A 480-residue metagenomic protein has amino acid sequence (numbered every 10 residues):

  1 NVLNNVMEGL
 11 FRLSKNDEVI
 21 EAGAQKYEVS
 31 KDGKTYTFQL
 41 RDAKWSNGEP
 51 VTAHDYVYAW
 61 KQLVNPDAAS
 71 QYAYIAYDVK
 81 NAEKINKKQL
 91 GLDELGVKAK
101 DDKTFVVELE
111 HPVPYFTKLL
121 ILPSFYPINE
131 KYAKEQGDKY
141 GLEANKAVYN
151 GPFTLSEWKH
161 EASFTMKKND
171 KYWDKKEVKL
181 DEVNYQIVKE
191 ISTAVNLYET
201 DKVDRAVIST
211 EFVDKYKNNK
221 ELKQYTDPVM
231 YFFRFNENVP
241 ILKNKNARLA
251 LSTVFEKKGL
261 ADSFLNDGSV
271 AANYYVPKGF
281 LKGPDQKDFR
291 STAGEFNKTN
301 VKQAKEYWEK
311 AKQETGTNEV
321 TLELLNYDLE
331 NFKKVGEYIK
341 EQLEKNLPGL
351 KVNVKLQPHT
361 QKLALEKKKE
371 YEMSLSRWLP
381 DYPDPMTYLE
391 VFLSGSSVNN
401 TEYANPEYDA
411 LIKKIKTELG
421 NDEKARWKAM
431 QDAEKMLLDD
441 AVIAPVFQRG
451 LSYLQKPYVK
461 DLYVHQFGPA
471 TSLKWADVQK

Functional and structural regions predicted by a protein language model:
N1-K31, V148: N-terminal lobe/hinge region of extracytoplasmic solute-binding protein
Q25-Y72, V106, I241: Aromatic- and charge-enriched surface segment that lines or borders ligand/interaction sites
A53-A59, D102-V106, G151-P152, L180-E182 (+3 more regions): Alpha-helical secondary-structure segments
K103, L109-V178, E182, S192: Gly/Pro-rich hinge or "lid" segments in bacterial periplasmic/extracellular proteins
K171-K215: Ligand-site clamp/hinge motif
V254-P284, E330-K340, E366-K480: Detector for C-terminal structural segments
A271-K310, N331-K333: Structural transition elements
W308-P380, L451: Ligand/substrate-recognition segments at binding pockets and active sites
